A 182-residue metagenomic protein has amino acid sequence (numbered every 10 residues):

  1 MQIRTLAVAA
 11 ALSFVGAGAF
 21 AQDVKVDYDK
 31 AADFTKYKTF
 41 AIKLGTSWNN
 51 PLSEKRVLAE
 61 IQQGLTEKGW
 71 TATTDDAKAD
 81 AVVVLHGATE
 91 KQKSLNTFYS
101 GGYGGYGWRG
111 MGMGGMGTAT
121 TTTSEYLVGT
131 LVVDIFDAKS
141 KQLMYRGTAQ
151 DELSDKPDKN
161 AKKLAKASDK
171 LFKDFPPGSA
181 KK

Functional and structural regions predicted by a protein language model:
M1-A10: Bacterial N-terminal signal peptides that target proteins for export
R4, Q22-A32, T123-T130, I135-K182: C-terminal/domain-edge helix-coil "capping" segments
T5, F20-K68, T74-L95, S179-K182: A structural "domain/chain start" motif
K43-L52, G69-W70, A119-T121, D151-D158: Second-shell loop/turn segments in exported
Q63-E67, S100, D169, K173 (+1 more regions): Short, intrinsically disordered, mixed-charge
K68, L85-Q142, Q150: Surface-exposed short loop/turn segments
